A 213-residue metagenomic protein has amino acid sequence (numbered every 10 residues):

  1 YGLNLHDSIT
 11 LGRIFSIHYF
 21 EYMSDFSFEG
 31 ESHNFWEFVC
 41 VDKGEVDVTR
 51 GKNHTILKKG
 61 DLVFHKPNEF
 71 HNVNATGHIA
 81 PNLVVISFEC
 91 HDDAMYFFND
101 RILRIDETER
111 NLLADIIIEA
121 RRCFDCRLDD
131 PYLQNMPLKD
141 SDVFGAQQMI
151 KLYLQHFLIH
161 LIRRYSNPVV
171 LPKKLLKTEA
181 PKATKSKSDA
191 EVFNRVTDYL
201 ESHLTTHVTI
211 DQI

Functional and structural regions predicted by a protein language model:
Y1-L62, N68-E69, T76-G77, Y96-F97 (+3 more regions): Generic protein-terminus/edge-of-domain signal
Y1-S8, H18, V169-K182: N-terminal intrinsically disordered/low-complexity leader segments
W36, T49-R50, L57, F64-K66 (+4 more regions): A generic "structured core" feature
D42, S87, I117, I162 (+1 more regions): Short, locally clustered residues in the helix-turn-helix/winged-helix DNA-binding domain
F64, H78-Y96: A short hydrophobic beta-strand segment most commonly corresponding to one strand of the jelly-roll/cupin
I86, E107-A180: An amphipathic alpha-helical interaction segment
C90-N111: Double-stranded beta-helix
L171-I213: A short, Lys/Arg-enriched amphipathic alpha-helix from helix-turn-helix/homeodomain DNA-binding modules
